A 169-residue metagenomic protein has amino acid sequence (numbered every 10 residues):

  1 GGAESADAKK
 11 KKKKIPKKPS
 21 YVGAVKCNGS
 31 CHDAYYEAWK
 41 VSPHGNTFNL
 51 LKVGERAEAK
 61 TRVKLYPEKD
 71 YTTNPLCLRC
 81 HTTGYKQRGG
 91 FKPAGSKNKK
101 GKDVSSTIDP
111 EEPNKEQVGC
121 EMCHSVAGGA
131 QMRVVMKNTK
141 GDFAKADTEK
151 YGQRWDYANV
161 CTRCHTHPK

Functional and structural regions predicted by a protein language model:
G1-S5: C-terminal segment of classical bacterial N-terminal signal peptides
A6-Q117, E121-W155: Sequence context of c-type cytochrome heme-c attachment sites
G119, V160-C161: Short beta-strand-alpha-helix junction that forms the catalytic/metal-binding core of metal-dependent nuclease domains
C161, H165-K169: Solenoidal tandem-repeat scaffolds enriched in leucines and small polar residues
